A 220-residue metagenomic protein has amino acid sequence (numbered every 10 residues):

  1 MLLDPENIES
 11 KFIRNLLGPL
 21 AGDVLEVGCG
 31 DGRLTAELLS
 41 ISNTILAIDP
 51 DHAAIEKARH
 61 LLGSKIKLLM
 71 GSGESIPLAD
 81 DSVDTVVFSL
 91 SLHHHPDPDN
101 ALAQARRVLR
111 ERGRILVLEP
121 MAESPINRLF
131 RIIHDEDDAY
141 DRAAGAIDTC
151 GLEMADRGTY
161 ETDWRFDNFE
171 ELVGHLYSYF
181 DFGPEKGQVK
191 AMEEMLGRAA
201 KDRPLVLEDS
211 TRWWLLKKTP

Functional and structural regions predicted by a protein language model:
L3-G22: Conserved alpha-helix/loop element of class I SAM-dependent methyltransferases that forms part of the SAM/SAH-binding
A21, V83-D84: Local beta-strand N-terminus motif with an aromatic residue
L25, G30-S75: Class I SAM-dependent methyltransferase SAM/SAH-binding core
D31, D138, C150-G151, D156-P220: Conserved Class I S-adenosyl-L-methionine
V87: A conserved beta-strand element that flanks and buttresses the S-adenosyl-L-methionine
L90-S91: Short catalytic micro-motifs in class I SAM-dependent methyltransferases
D99-E111: A short glycine-rich, Lys/Arg-flanked "PGG" loop and its adjoining helix->strand segment in the class I
R114-R142: Conserved class I S-adenosyl-L-methionine
